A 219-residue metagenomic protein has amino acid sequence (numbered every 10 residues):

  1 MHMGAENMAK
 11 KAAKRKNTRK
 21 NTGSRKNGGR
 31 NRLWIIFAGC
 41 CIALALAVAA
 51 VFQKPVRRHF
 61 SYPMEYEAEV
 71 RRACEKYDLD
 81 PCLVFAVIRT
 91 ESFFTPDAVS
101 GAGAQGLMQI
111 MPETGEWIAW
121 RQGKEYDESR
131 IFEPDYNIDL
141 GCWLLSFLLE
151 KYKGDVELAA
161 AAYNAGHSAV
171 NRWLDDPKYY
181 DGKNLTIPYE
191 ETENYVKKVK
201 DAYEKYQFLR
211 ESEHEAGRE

Functional and structural regions predicted by a protein language model:
M1-N31: N-terminal Lys/Arg-rich, disordered targeting/topogenic segments
K26-F37, Q109-I110: Extended, non-globular alpha-helical segments
W34-F52: Hydrophobic membrane-insertion alpha-helices, especially the h-region of bacterial N-terminal signal peptides
A49-E219: Catalytic glycan-binding domains that act on GlcNAc-containing polysaccharides
